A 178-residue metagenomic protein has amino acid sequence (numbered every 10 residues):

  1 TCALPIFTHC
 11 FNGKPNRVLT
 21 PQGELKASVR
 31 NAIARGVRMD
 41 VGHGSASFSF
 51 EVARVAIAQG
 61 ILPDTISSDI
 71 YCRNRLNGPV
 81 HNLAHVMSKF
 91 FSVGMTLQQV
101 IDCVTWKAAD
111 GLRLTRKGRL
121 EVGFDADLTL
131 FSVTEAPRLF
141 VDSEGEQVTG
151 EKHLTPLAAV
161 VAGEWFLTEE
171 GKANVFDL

Functional and structural regions predicted by a protein language model:
C2-L4: Short, small-residue-biased leader/transition segments that mark boundaries at the very start of proteins
F7-H9, M39-V41, D64-S68: Hydrophobic faces of well-ordered beta-strands that scaffold small-molecule active sites in alpha/beta enzyme cores
N12-G13, G42-A46, Y71-R73: Active-site beta-loop-alpha junctions enriched in small/polar residues
K14-P15, M87: Extended hydrophobic/aromatic segments used for targeting, binding, or gating
R17-V29: Active-site-adjacent beta->alpha loops and helix N-cap segments on the catalytic face of soluble alpha/beta enzymes
A32-D40, S92: Short, surface-exposed connector motifs at secondary-structure boundaries
E51-V133: His/Asp/Glu-enriched, well-ordered alpha-helical/loop segment that forms or immediately abuts the divalent-metal
A126-D177: C-terminal cap of metal-dependent C-N hydrolases
